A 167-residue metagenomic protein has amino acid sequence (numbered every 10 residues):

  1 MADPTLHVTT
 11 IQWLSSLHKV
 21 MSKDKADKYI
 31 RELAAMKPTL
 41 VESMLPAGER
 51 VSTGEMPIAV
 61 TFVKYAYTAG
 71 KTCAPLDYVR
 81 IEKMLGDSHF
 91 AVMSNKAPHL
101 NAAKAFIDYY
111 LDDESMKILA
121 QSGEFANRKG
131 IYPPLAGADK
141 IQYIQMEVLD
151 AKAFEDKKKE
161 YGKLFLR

Functional and structural regions predicted by a protein language model:
M1-E55: Extracytoplasmic ligand-binding site segments that recognize negatively charged/polar headgroups
M1-L6, Y110-Y132: Periplasmic-binding protein-like
T5-V8, K64-Y67, K83-G86, A97-P98 (+1 more regions): Solvent-exposed loop/turn segments at secondary-structure junctions within structured extracellular/periplasmic domains
K19, S88-A102, I118-L119: A bilobed periplasmic-binding-protein/Venus flytrap-type ligand-binding module shared by bacterial periplasmic
Y29-A34, L40-V41, T72-A97: Periplasmic-binding protein-like
A47-G48, A66, A103, M116: Short, hydrophobic alpha-helical packing/hinge segments within bilobed ligand-binding/sensory domains
S52-P75: A ligand-binding cleft/hinge motif common to bilobed small-molecule-binding domains
P133-R167: Extracellular/periplasmic bilobal clamshell ligand-binding domains
